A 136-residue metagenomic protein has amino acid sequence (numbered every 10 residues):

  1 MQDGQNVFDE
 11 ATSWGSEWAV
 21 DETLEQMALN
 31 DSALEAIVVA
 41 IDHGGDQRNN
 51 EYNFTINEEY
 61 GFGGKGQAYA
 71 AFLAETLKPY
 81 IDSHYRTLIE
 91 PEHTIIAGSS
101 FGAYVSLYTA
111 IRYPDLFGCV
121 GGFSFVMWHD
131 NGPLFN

Functional and structural regions predicted by a protein language model:
M1-N136: Non-catalytic cap/lid and distal C-terminal segments of serine-dependent acyl enzymes
